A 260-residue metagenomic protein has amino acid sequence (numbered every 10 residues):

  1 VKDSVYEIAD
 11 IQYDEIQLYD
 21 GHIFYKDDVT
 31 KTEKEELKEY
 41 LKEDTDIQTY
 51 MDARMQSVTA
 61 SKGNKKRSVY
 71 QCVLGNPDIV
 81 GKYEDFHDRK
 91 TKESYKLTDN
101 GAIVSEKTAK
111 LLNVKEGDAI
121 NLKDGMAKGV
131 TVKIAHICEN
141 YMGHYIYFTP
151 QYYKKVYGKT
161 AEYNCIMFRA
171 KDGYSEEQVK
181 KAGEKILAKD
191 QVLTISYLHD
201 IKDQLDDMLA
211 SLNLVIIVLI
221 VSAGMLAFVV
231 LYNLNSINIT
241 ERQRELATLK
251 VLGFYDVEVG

Functional and structural regions predicted by a protein language model:
K2-E35, N164-C165: Membrane-interface junction motifs in transport/secretion proteins
V5-Q12, Q178-F228, I237-T240: Peri-transmembrane interface segments
I11-E15, E35-A119, T131-K133, I137: Short beta-strand boundary microenvironments
I16-Q17, K96, I137-E177, K181 (+1 more regions): Small-residue transmembrane helix packing/gating motifs
V58-T59, P77-I79, T108-L111, N140-H144 (+3 more regions): Short beta-strands and strand-coil junctions in structured, solvent-facing domains, enriched
N213, I217, A227-G260: Interfacial "coupling" helices/loops that link adjacent transmembrane helices in transporter permeases
